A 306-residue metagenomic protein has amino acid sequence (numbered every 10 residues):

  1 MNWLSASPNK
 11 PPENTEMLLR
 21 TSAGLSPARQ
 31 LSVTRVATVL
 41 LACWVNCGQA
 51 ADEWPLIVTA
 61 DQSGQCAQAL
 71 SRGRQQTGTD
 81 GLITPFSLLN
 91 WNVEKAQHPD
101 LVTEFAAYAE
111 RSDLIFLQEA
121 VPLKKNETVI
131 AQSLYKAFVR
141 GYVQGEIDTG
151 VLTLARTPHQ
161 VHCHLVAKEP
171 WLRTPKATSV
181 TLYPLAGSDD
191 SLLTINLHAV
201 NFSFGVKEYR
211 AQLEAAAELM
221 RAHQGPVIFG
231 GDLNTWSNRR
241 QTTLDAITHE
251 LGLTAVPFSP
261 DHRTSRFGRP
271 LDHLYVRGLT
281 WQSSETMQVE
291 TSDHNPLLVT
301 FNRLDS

Functional and structural regions predicted by a protein language model:
W3, L19-R20, G24, W44 (+5 more regions): Metal-dependent phosphoester-hydrolase catalytic domains
R20-V36: Bacterial N-terminal signal peptides that target proteins for export
R35-W44: Bacterial N-terminal signal peptides
E53-R74, L114, Q118-S191, M287-Q288: Structured beta-strand-rich core segments of catalytic domains in phosphoester-bond hydrolases
I57-V58, G64-Q97: Boundary/entry segment of secreted carbohydrate-active catalytic domains
P85-P99, Y142-V143, L165-L172, V200-K207: Acidic/histidine-rich helix-loop elements that form or flank divalent-metal/phosphate-binding sites at the catalytic
F86-V93, E104-E127, L193-L197, A216-Q241 (+3 more regions): Active-site beta-strand/loop signature of hydrolases that rely on acidic residues for catalysis
A186-G205: Metal-dependent phosphoester/phosphodiester hydrolase catalytic core
